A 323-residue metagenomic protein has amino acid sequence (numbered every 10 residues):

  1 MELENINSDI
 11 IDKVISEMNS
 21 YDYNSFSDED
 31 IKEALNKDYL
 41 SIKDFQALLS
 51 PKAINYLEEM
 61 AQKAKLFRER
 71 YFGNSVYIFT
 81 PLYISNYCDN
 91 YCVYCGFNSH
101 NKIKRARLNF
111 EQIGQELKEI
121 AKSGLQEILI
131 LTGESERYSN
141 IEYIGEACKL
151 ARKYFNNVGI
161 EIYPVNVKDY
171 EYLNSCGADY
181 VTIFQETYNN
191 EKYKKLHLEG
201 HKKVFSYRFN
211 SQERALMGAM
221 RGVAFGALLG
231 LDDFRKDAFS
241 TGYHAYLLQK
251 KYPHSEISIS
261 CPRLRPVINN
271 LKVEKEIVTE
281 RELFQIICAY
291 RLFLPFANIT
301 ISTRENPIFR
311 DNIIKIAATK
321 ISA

Functional and structural regions predicted by a protein language model:
M1-F79, N90: Flexible, acidic/Gly-rich N-terminal and inter-domain linker regions that tether and position cofactor-handling modules
L49, R68, A121, R152 (+3 more regions): N-terminal cationic-hydrophobic initiation segments that often serve targeting/anchoring roles
L66, F72-Q112: Canonical Radical SAM [4Fe-4S] cluster-binding loop centered on the CxxxCxxC motif and its immediate flanking residues
S99-G114, I120-A215, R221-F225, L231 (+1 more regions): Core AdoMet radical
T132, S206-N270, E280-E305, K315: Conserved C-terminal portion of the radical SAM core fold that forms the substrate/S-adenosylmethionine-binding
E161-V165, I301-N306: Glycine-rich beta-to-alpha transition loops that act as phosphate-gripper elements at the mouths of alpha/beta enzyme
N174-Y180, A219-M220, P295, K315-S322: Glycine-enriched alpha-helix->loop->beta-strand junction motifs that scaffold or abut catalytic
N270-E282, K320-A323: Active-site loop ensemble at the mouth of alpha/beta enzyme cores that anchors a bound cofactor
